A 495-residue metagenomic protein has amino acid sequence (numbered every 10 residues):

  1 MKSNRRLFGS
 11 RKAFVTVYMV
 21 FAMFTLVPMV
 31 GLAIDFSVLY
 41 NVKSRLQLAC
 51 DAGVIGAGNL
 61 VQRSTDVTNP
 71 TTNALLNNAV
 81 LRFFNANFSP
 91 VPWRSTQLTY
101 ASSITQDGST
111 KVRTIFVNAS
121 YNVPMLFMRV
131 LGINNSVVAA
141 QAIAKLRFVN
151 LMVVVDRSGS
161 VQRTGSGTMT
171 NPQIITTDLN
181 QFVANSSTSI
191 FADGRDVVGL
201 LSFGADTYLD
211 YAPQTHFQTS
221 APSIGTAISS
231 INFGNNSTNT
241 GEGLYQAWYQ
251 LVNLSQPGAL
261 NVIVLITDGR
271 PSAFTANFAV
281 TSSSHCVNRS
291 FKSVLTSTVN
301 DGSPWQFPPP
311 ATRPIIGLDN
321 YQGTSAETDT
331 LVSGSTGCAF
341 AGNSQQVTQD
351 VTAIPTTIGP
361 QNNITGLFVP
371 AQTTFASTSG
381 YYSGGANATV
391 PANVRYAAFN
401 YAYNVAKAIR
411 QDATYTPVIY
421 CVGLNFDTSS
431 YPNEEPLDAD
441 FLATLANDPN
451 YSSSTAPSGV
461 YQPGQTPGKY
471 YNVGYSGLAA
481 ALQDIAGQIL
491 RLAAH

Functional and structural regions predicted by a protein language model:
M1-K12, V17: N-terminal leader/signal peptides at the extreme start of proteins
G9, V27, L265: Short glycine- and Lys/Arg-enriched binding-loop motifs that mark or flank ligand-binding interfaces
K12, M19, T275-F278: Short, solvent-exposed cationic patches
K12, V30, D268: Short glycine-rich loop/turn motifs that provide flexible caps or phosphate-binding loops at active sites
V20-I34, L48: Alpha-helical hydrophobic helix detector
S37-H495: P/S/T/G-enriched low-complexity
